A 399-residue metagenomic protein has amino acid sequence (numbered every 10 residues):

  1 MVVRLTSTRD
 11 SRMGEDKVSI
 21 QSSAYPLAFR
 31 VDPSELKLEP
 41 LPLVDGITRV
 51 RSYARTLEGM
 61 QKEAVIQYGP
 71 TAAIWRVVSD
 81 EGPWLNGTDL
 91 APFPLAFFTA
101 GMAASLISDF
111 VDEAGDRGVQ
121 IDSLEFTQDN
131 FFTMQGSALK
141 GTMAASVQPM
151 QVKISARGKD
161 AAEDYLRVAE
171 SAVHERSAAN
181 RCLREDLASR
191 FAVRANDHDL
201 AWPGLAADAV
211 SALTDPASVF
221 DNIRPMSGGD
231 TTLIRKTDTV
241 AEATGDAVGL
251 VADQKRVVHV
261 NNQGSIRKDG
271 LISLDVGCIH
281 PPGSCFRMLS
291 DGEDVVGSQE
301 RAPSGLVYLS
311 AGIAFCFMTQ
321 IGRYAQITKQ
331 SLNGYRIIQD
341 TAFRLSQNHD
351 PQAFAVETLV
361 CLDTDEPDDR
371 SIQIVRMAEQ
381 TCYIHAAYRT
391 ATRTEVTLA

Functional and structural regions predicted by a protein language model:
L5-T99, V111-A311, T319-A399: Extended beta-strand/beta-hairpin segments
M102-L106, C316-F317: Alpha-helical metal-binding/catalytic segments enriched in His/Glu/Asp
